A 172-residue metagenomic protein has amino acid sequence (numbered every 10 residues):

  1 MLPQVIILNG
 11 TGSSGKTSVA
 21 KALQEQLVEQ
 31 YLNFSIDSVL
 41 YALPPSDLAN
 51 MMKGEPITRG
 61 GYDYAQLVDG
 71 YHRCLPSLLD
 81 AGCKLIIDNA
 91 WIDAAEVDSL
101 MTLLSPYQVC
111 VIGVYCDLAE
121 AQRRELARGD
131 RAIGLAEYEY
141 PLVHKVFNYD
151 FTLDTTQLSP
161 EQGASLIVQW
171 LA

Functional and structural regions predicted by a protein language model:
L8: Hydrophobic anchor at the beta1->P-loop junction of P-loop NTPases
T11: P-loop (Walker A) phosphate-binding loop of NTP-binding proteins
S14: ATP-binding Walker
T17: Walker A/P-loop
A22-G70: Conserved substrate/cofactor phosphate-moiety recognition/catalytic segment in nucleotide-dependent phosphotransferases
G61-Y107: Glycine-rich phosphate-binding loop used to anchor ATP phosphates in small-molecule kinases, encompassing both
S105-R124, L153: Conserved phosphate-donor/acceptor-positioning beta-strand/loop module used by diverse small-molecule
R123-L166, A172: Small-molecule kinase domains that catalyze NTP-dependent phosphoryl transfer to phosphate-bearing small molecules
